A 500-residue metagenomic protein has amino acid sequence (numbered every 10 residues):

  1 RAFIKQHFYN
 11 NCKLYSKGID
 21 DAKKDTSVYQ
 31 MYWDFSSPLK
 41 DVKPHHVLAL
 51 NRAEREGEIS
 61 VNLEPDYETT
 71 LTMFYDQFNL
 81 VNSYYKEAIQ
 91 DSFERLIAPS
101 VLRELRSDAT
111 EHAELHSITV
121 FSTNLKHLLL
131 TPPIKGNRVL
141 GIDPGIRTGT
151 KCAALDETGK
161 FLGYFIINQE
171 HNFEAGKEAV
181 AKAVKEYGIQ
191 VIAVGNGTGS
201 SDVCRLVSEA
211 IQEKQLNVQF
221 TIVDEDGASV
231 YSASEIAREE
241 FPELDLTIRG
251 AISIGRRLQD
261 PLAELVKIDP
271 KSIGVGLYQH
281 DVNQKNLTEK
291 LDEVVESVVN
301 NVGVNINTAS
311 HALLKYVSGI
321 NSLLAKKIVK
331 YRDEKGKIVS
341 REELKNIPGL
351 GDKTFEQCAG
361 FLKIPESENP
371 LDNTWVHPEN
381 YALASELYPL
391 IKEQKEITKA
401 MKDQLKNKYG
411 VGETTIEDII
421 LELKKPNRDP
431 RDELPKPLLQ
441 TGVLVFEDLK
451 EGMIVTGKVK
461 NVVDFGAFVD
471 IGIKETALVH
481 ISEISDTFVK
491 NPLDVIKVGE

Functional and structural regions predicted by a protein language model:
R1-G141, G145-E243: Duplex nucleic acid-engaging cores and interfaces of nucleic-acid transaction enzymes
I4-N10, I142-I146, T198-D202, V223-V230 (+4 more regions): A glycine-rich phosphate-binding loop feature that marks nucleotide/adenosyl-phosphate handling sites
F35-S36, G57, M73-F93, I97 (+4 more regions): Low-complexity, acidic/Ser/Thr- and charged residue-rich accessory regions of DNA metabolism proteins
A49-A53, L129-P133, V139-I146, C152-A154 (+11 more regions): Replace "in large, NTP-powered and nucleic-acid-processing enzymes" with "in large, NTP-powered factors and other
V61, D143, I192, L258 (+5 more regions): Residue-level signature of catalytic and energy-coupling elements of molecular machines, predominantly ATP/GTP-dependent
E64, Q77, L128-P132, T158 (+17 more regions): Conserved, well-folded catalytic cores of nucleic-acid-processing and energy-transducing macromolecular machines
S122, E174-K177, A181, S200-S208 (+6 more regions): Amphipathic alpha-helical transducer elements in NTP-driven molecular machines
E239-K337, D352-Y388, E413-T441, K450-T456 (+1 more regions): Long, highly charged, low-complexity intrinsically disordered interaction regions that mediate electrostatic DNA/RNA
